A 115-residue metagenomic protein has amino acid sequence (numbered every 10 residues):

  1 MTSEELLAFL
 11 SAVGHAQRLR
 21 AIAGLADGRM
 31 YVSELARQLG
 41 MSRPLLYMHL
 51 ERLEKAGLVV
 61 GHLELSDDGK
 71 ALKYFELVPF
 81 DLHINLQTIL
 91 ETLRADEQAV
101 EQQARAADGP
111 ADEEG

Functional and structural regions predicted by a protein language model:
E5-S42, E64-E76: N-terminal helix-turn-helix DNA-binding core of bacterial DNA-binding proteins
H49: Residues within the DNA-recognition helix of helix-turn-helix
R52: Alpha-helical DNA-recognition elements
G57: Glycine-centered, phosphate/nucleic-acid-interacting loop/turn motifs that mediate DNA/RNA or nucleotide
G61: Short beta-strand "wing" residues that participate in macromolecule-binding interfaces
D67-D108: Conserved segment of winged-helix/HTH DNA-binding domains
A111-G115: Mid-protein regulatory/catalytic core that forms ligand/cofactor-binding pockets and protein-protein interaction
